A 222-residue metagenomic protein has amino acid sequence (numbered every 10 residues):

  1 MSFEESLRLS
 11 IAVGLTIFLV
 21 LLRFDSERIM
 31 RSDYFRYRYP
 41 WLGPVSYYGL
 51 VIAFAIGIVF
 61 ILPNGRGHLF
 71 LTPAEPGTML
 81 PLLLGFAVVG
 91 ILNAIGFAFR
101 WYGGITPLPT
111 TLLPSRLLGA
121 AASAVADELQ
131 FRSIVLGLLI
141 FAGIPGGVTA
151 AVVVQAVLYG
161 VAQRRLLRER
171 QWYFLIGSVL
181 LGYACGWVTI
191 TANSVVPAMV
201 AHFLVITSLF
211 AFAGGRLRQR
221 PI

Functional and structural regions predicted by a protein language model:
M1-F70, A150-V153, T207-I222: N-terminal, membrane-interfacial amphipathic/helix-forming hydrophobic leader that caps and precedes the first
S6-G14, L42-L50, L80-L84, V88 (+5 more regions): Alpha-helical transmembrane segments of integral membrane proteins
F18-V20, L113-I222: Transmembrane helix-loop-helix hairpins at the membrane interface of multi-pass integral membrane proteins
F24-D33, N93-T106, Y159-R170, S208-G215: C-terminal ends of transmembrane helices
S32-L42, V59-L129, L136-G146, R216-I222: Juxtamembrane helix-loop-helix connectors linking adjacent transmembrane helices in multi-pass membrane enzymes
Y34-Y39, Y47-Y48, Y102, Y159 (+2 more regions): Sequence-level detector for tyrosine residue identity
